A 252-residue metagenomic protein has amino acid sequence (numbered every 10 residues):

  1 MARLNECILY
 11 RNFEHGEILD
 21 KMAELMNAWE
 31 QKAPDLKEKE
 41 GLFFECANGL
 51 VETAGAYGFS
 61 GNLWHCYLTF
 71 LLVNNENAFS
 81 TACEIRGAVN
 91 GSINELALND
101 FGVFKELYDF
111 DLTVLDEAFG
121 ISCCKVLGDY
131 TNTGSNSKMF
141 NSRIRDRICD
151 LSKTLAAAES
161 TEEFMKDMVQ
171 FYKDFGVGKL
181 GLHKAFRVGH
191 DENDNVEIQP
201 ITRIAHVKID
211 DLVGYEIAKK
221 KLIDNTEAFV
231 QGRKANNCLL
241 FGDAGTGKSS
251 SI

Functional and structural regions predicted by a protein language model:
M1-A156: Intrinsically disordered, low-complexity N-terminal extensions of AAA+/P-loop NTPases that precede the structured
Y57-G58, N94, K208-E216, F241-G245: Short, charged/polar micro-motifs that form catalytic or ligand-binding hotspots
N132-I198: Interdomain "pre-motor" coupling segment immediately N-terminal to P-loop NTPase/helicase cores
S152-A156, E197-K220: Dynamic helix-loop-helix/coil hinge segments at AAA+ ATPase domain boundaries and subdomain interfaces
I201-T202, A228-A235: Phosphate-binding P-loop
K208, N225-T226, L239, S251: Short, hydrophobic/aromatic alpha-helical segments in well-folded domains
I217-Q231: Pre-Walker A adenine-sensing motif
R233-I252: Walker A/P-loop nucleotide-binding motif
